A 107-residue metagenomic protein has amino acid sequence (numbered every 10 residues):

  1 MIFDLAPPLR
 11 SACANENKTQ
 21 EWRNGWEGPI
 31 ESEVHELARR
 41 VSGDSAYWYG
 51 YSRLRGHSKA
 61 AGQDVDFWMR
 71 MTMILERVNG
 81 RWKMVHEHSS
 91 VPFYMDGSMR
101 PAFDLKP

Functional and structural regions predicted by a protein language model:
M1-G43, Y51, Q63-V65, F93: A solvent-exposed, acidic/Ser-Thr-rich amphipathic alpha-helical stretch
F3, Y49, V85-H88: Alpha/beta-hydrolase-fold catalytic nucleophile elbow
R39-Y47, G62, L75-K83: A short, structured loop/turn motif at beta-sheet edges
Y51-H57: Generic short beta-strand segments
H57-S58, F93: Short acidic/polar inter-strand loop motif in beta-rich domains
K59-A61, S98: Flexible, membrane-facing loop/turn or short amphipathic-helix motifs that contact lipid bilayers or gate lipid-binding
W68-D96: Short beta-strand edge/turn micro-motifs at domain boundaries
M95-P107: Acidic/histidine-enriched, glycine/proline-rich intrinsically disordered or flexible terminal extensions
